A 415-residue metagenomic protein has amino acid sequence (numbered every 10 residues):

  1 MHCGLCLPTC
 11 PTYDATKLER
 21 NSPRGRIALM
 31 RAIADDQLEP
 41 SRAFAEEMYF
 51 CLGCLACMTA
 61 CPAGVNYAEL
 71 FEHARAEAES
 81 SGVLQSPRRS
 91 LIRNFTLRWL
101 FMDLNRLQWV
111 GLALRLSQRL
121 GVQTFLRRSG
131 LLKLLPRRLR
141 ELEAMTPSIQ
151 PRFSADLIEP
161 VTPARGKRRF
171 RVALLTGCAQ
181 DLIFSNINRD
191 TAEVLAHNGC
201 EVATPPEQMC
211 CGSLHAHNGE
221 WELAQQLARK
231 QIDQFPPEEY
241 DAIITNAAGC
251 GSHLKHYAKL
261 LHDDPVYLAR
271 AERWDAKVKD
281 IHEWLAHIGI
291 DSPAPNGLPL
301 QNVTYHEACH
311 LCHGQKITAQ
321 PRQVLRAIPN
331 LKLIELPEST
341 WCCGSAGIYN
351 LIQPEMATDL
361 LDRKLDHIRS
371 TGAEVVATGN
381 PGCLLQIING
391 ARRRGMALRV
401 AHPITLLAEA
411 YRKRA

Functional and structural regions predicted by a protein language model:
M1, L5-I27, A45, F50 (+3 more regions): Iron-sulfur cluster-binding cysteine motifs and their immediate structural context in ferredoxin-like electron-transfer
K17-N21, E39, H215-E222: Alpha-helix capping and helix-loop boundary segments enriched in small/acidic/polar residues
A34-Q37: Membrane-interface transmembrane helices that cradle and orient dolichyl/undecaprenyl
Y67-A415: Iron-sulfur cluster-binding electron-transfer modules in prokaryotic oxidoreductases
